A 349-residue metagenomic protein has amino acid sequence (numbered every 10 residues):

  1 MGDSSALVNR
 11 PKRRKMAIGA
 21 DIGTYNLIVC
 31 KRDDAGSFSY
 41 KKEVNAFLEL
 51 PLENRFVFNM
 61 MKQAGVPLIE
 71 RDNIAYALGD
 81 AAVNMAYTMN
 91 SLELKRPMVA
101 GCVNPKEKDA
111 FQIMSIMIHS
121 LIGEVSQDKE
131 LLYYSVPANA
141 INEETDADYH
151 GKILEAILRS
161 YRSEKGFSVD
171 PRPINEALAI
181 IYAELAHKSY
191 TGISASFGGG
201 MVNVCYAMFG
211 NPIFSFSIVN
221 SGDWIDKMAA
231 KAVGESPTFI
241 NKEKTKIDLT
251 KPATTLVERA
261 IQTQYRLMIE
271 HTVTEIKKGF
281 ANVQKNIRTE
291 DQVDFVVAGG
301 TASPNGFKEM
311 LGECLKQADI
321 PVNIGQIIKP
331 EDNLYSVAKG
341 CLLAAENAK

Functional and structural regions predicted by a protein language model:
M1-L68, N73-S194, F209-I218, G222 (+5 more regions): Nucleotide/phosphate-binding catalytic cleft detector across ATP-hydrolyzing and phosphate-transferring enzymes
G23, G198-M201: Short flexible coil/turn linkers enriched for glycine and charged/polar residues that connect secondary-structure
N203-C205: A structural feature that tracks compact, well-ordered secondary-structure segments with a strong bias toward
